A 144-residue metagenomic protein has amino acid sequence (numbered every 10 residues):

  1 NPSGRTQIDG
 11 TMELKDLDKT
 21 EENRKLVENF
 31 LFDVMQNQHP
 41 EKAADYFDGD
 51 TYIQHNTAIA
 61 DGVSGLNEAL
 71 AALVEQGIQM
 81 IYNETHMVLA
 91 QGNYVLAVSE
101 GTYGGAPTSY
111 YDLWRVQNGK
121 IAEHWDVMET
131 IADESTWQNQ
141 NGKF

Functional and structural regions predicted by a protein language model:
N1-F144: C-terminal and inter-domain tail/linker signature
